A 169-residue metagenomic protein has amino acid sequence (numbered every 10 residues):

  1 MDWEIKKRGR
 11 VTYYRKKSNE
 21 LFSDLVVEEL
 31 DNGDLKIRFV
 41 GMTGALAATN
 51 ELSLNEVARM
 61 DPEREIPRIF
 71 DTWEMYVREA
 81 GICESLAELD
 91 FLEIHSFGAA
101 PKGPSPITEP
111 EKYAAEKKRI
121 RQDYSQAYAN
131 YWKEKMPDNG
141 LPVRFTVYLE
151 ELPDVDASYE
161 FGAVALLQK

Functional and structural regions predicted by a protein language model:
D2, T12, N19-K169: Short, polar/acidic, helix-capping and beta-turn segments at strand->helix junctions that line the mouths
K7, V11: Short, positively charged
